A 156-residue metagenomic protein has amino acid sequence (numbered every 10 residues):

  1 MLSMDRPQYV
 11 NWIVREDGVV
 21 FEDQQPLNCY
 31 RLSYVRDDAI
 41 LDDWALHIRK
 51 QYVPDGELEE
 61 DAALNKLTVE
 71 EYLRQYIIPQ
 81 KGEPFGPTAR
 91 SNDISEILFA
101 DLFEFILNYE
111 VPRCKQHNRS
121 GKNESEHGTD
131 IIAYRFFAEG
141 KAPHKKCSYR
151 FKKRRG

Functional and structural regions predicted by a protein language model:
M1-H127, I132-G156: Mixed-charge (Asp/Glu-Lys/Arg
